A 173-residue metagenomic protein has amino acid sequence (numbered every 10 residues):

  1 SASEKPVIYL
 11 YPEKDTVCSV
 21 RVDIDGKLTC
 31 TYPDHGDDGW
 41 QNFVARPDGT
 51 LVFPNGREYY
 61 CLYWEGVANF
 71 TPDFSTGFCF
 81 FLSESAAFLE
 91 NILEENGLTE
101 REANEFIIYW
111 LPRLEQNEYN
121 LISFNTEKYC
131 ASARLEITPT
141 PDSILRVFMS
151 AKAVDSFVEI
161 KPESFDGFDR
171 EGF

Functional and structural regions predicted by a protein language model:
S1-F173: Protease-labile, long low-complexity intrinsically disordered regions enriched in Pro/Ser/Thr
